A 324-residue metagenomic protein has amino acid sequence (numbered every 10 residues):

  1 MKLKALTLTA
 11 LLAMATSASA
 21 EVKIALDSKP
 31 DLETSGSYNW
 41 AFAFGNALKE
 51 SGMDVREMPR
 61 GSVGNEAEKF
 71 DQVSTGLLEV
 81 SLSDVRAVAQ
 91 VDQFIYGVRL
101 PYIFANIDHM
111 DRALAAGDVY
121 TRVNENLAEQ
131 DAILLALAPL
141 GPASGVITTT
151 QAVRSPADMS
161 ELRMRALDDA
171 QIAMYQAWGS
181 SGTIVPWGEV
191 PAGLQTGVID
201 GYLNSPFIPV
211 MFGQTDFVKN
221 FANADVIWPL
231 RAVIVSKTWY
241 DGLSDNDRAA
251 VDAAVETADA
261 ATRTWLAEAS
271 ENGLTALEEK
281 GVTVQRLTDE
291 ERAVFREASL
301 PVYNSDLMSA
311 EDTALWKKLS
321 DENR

Functional and structural regions predicted by a protein language model:
M1, A20-E21: Absolute protein N-terminus
M1-T7: Bacterial N-terminal signal peptides that target proteins for export
T7-L8, A18: Cleavable N-terminal signal peptides
M14-A20: Sec/Tat signal peptide C-region and signal peptidase I cleavage site
E21-M110, Y120, E125-R324: N-terminal secretory/targeting leader peptides
A116-G117: Polar helix-capping/helix-linker motif
